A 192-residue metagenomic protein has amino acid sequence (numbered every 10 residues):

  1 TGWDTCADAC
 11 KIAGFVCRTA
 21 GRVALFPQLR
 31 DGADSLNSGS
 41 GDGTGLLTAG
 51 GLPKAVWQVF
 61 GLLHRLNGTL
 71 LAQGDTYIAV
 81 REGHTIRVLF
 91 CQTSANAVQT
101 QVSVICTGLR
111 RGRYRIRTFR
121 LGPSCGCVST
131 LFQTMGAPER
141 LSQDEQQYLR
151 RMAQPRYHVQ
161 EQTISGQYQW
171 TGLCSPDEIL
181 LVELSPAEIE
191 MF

Functional and structural regions predicted by a protein language model:
T1-Q99: Aromatic/acidic polysaccharide-binding cleft in carbohydrate-active enzymes
A9, V16-D31, R110-Y148, A153: Substrate-binding clefts and catalytic carboxylate motifs of secreted carbohydrate-active enzymes
G68-L70, G126, A187-F192: Short, charged low-complexity linker/loop segments at the C-terminal edge of domains
L71, T100-T107, Y114, Y157-Y168 (+1 more regions): Generic detection of short hydrophobic beta-strand segments and adjacent strand-loop junctions
D75-T130, T134, D177-E183: Carbohydrate-binding surface patches
E139-F192: C-terminal beta-strand-rich structural cap/linker in extracellular carbohydrate-active enzymes
